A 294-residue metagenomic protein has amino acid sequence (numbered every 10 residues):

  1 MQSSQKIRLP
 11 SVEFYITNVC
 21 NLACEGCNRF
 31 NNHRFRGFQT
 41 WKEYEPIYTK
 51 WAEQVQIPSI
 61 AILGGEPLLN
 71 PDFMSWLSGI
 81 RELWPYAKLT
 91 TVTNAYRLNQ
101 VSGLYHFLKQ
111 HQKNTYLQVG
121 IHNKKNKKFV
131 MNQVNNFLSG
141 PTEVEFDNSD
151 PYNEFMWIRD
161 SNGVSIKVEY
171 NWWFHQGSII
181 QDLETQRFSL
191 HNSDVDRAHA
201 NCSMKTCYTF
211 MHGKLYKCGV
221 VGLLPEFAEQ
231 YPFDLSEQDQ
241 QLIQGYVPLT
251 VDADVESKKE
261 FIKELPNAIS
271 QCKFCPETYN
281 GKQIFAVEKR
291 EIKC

Functional and structural regions predicted by a protein language model:
M1-T93, L98-H106: Conserved alpha-helical substructure of the radical SAM core
K6, K42, K50, K88 (+12 more regions): Context-gated lysine
R36-Q39, V101-G103, F129, P225 (+1 more regions): Short linear functional motifs in flexible/disordered or boundary regions
G37-F38, Y48-T49, L83-P85, H111-T115 (+4 more regions): Short, surface-exposed linear patches
N70-T206, F210-M211, Y216, V221: Conserved AdoMet/S-adenosylmethionine-binding subsite of the radical SAM
Q181-C294: Accessory C-terminal segments flanking Radical SAM cores
